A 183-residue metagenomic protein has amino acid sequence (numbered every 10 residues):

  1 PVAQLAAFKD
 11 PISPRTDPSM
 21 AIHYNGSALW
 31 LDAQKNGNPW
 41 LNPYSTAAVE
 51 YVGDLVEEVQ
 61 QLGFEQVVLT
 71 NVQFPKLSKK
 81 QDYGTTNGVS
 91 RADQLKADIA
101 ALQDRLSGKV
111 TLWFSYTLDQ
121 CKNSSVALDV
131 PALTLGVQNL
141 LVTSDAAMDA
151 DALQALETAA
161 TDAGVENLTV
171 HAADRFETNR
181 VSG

Functional and structural regions predicted by a protein language model:
V2-D10, V68-N71, V89-A127, G164-F176: Aromatic-lined carbohydrate-recognition surfaces of secreted/lumenal glycan-active proteins
F8-E57: Active-site-adjacent "subsite" loops/lids of carbohydrate-active enzymes
W40-Q81: Active-site groove signature of glycoside hydrolases
T46-Q60, C121-T134, L153: Short, acidic/polar
V56-E57, L95-Q103, V130, L153-T161: Generic structural signal for well-ordered alpha-helices, preferentially at hydrophobic/aromatic core positions
L69, L77, V142-D145, V170 (+1 more regions): Conserved beta-strand positions
N71-A92, A147-Q154: Glycine-rich, proline-tolerant flexible connector loops at the mouths of alpha/beta enzymes
W113-A146, V181: Substrate-binding cleft/loops of secretory-pathway carbohydrate-active enzymes
